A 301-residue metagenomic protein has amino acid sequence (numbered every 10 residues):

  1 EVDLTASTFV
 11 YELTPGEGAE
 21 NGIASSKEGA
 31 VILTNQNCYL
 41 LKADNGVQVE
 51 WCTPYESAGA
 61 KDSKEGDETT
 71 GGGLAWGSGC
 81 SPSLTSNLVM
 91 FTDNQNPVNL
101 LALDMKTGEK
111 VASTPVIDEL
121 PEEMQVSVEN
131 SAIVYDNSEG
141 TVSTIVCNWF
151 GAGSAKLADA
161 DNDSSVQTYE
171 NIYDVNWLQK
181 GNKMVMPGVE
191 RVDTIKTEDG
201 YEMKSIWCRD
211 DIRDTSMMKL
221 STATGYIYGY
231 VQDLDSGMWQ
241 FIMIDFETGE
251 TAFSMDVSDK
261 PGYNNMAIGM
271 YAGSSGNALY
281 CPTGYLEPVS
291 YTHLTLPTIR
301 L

Functional and structural regions predicted by a protein language model:
E17-E20, S26, W76-S78, N96 (+5 more regions): Beta-rich catalytic cores
E20-S25, L74-T85, N130-G140, M217-A223 (+1 more regions): Structural signature of eukaryotic scaffold interfaces centered on beta-propeller domains
G29-L33, L88-T92, S143-N148, G225-V231 (+1 more regions): Short beta-strand elements that form the blades of beta-propeller/WD-repeat-like and other beta-sheet-rich scaffold
V31-V128: Long, internal scaffold/assembly segments composed of regular secondary structure
Q36, Q95, F150, D233 (+1 more regions): Residue-level signature of beta-propeller blades and closely related beta-rich strand-turn architectures in secreted
I117-V126, C208-M217, T251-A272: Conserved blade-ending motifs and adjacent loop-strand segments that build the rim/top face of beta-propeller domains
V142-T248: Loop/turn-rich, solvent-exposed surfaces of beta-rich toroidal or solenoidal domains
T292-T298: Conserved small/polar residues in nucleotide/adenosyl-binding loops
